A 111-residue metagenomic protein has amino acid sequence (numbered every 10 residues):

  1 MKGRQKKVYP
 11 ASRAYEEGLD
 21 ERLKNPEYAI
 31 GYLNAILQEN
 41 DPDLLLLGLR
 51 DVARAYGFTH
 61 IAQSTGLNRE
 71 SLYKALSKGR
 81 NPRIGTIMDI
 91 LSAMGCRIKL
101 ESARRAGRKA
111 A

Functional and structural regions predicted by a protein language model:
M1-G48, G107-K109: N-terminal flexible/basic segments that precede or flank functional cores
A11, G85, K99-A111: Short, charged recognition helix plus adjacent turn of helix-turn-helix-like nucleic-acid-binding domains
A29, L45-L49, G57, N68 (+1 more regions): Amphipathic alpha-helical interface surfaces
R50-D51, K74-K78: Conserved interaction-surface patches within small, structured recognition/assembly domains
R54-K74: Short alpha-helical DNA-recognition segment
G79-L91: Short, basic-rich loop-to-helix N-cap that marks the start of a DNA-contacting helix
